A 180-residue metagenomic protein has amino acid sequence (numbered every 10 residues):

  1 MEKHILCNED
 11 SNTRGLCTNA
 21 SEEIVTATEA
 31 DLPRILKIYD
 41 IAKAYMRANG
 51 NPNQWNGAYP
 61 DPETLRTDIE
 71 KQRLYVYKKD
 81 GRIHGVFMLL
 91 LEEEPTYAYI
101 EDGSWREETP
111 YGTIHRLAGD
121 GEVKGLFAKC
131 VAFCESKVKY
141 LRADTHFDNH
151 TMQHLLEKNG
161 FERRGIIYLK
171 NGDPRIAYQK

Functional and structural regions predicted by a protein language model:
E23-K37: A short beta-loop-alpha structural element at the N-terminal edge of CoA-dependent acyl/N-acetyltransferase catalytic
K43-T64: Conserved GNAT-fold acetyl-CoA-binding loop/helix
E63-V76, E93-P95: A short helix-loop-beta-strand connector motif used in the catalytic cores of GNAT acetyltransferases and, in some
K71-F87: Conserved beta-hairpin
M88-E122: Conserved acyl-donor/pantetheine-binding loop and adjacent beta-alpha core of acyl/acetyltransferases and related
G119-S136, H154-K158: Conserved acetyl-CoA-binding loop-helix of GNAT-fold acetyltransferases
S136-F147: Conserved GNAT acetyl-CoA-binding A-motif
D148-G165, D173: Conserved active-site alpha-helix within GNAT-family acetyltransferase domains
